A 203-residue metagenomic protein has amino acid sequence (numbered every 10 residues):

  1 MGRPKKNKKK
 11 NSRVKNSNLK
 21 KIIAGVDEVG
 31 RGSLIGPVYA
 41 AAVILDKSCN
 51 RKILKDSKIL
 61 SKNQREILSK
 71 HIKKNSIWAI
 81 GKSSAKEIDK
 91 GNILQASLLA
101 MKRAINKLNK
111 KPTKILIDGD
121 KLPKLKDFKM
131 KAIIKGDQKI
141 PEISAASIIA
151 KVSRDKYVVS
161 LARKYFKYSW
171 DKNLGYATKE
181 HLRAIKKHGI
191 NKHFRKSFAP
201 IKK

Functional and structural regions predicted by a protein language model:
M1-K203: RNase H-like, Mg2+-dependent phosphodiesterase core, and more generally RNA phosphate-backbone-engaging helix-loop
